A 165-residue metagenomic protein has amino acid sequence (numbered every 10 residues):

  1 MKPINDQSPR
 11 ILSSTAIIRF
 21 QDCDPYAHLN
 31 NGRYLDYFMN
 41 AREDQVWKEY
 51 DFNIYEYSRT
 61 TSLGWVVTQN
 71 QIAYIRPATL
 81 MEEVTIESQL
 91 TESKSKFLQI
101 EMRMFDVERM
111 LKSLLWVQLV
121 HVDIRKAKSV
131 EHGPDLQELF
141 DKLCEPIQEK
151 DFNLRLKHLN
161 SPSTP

Functional and structural regions predicted by a protein language model:
M1-E83, S95-Q99, R103-P165: Terminal targeting signals and extreme-terminal segments of soluble enzymes
